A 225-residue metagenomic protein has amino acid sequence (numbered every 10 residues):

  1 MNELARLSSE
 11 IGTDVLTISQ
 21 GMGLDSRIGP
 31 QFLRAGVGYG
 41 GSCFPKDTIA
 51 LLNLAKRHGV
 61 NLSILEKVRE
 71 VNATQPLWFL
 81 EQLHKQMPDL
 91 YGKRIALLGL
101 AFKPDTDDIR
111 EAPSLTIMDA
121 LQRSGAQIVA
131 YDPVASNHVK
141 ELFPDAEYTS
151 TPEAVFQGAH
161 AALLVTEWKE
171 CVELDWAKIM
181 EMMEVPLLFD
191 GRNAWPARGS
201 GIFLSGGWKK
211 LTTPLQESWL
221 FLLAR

Functional and structural regions predicted by a protein language model:
M1-Q216, L223-R225: Structural/interface elements that position substrates and couple domains in central-metabolism enzymes
